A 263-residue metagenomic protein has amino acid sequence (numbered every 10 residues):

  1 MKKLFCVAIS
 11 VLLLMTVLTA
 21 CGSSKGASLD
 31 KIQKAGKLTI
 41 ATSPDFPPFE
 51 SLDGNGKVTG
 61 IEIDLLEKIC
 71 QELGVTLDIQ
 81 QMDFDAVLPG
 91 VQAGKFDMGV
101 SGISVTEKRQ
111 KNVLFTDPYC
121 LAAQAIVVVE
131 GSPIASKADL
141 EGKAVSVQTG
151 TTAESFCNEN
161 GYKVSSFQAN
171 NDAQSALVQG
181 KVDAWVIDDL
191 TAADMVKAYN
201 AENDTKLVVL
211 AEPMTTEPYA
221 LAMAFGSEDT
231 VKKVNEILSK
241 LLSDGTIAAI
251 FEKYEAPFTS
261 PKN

Functional and structural regions predicted by a protein language model:
T16-A20: C-terminal motif of bacterial Sec signal peptides marking the signal peptidase cleavage site
G22, I63-E72, T151, P218-Y254 (+1 more regions): Extended ligand-binding regions for polar small-molecule ligands
G26, D30-G102: Extracytoplasmic small-molecule ligand-binding "clamshell" domains of the periplasmic binding protein/Venus flytrap
L29-K31, V128-V145: Flexible hinge/capping segments at coil-to-helix
G36-T42, K137-G150, E154: Short loop->beta-strand "edge-of-pocket" segments that line small-molecule binding or catalytic clefts across diverse
P44, L121-V128, A193, Y199-L238 (+1 more regions): Periplasmic-binding protein-like
D78-P89, S132, T149-T151, S165-Q179 (+1 more regions): Short helix-initiation/N-cap motifs at beta->coil->alpha
A86, I103-K111, D183-T216: A ligand-binding cleft/hinge motif common to bilobed small-molecule-binding domains
